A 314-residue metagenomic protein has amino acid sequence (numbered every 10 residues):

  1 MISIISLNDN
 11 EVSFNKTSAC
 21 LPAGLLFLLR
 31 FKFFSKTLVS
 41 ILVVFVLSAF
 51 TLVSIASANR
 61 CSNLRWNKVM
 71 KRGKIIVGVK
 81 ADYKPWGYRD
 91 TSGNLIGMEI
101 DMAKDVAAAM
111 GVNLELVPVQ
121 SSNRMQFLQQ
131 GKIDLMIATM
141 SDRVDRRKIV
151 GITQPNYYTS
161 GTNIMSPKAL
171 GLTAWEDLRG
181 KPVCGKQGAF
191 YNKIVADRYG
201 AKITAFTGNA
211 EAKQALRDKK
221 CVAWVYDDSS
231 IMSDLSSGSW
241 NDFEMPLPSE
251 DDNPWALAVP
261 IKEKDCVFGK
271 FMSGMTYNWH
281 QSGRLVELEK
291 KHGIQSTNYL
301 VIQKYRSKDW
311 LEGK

Functional and structural regions predicted by a protein language model:
S3, S18-L25: Short Gly/Ser/Thr- and charged-rich N-terminal loops/segments that act as flexible capping/hinge elements
N59-R60, Y191-F206, D242-L247, T276-K314: Ligand-binding clefts/hinges and TM-proximal coupling segments of bilobed small-molecule sensing domains
N59-T139: Extracytoplasmic small-molecule ligand-binding "clamshell" domains of the periplasmic binding protein/Venus flytrap
R60, D101-A109, L172, E176 (+3 more regions): Extended ligand-binding regions for polar small-molecule ligands
I100, L116-Q126, L170, G188-F190 (+2 more regions): Short helix-initiation/N-cap motifs at beta->coil->alpha
K104, A108, N113-D177, S249-E250: Acidic, polar ligand-binding/catalytic clefts
N123-Q126, M140-K148, I194-D197, V222-D252: A ligand-binding cleft/hinge motif common to bilobed small-molecule-binding domains
Y158-S166, M232, S236-T276, Q295-K314: Periplasmic-binding protein-like
